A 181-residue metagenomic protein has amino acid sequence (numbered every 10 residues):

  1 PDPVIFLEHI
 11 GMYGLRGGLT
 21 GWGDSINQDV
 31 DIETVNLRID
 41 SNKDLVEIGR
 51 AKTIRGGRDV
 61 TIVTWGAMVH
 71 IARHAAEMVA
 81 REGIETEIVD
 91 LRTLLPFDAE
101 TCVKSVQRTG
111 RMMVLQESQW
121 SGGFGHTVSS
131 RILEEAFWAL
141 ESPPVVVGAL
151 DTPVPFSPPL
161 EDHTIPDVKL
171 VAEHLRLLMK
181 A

Functional and structural regions predicted by a protein language model:
P1: Basic phosphate/pyrophosphate-binding loop/patch that engages nucleotide-derived ligands
I10-A181: Thiamine diphosphate
